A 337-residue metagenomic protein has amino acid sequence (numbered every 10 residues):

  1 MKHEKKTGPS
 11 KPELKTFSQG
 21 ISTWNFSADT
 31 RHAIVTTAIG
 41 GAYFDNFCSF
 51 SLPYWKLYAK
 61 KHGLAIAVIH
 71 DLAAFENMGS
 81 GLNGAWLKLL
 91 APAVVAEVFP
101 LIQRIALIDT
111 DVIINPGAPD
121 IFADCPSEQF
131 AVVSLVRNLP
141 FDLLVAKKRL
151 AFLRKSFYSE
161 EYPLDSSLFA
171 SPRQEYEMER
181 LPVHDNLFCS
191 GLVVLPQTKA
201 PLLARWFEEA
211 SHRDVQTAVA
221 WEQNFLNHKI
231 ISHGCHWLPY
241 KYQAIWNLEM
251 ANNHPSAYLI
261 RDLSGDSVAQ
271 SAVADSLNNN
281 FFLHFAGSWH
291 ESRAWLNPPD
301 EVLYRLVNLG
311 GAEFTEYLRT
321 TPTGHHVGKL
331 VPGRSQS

Functional and structural regions predicted by a protein language model:
K2-I102, R305-Q336: N-terminal anchoring/stem segment of glycosyltransferases
K2-W24, V183, C189, Q197-S337: A glycosyltransferase accessory/donor-loop signature
T30, K88, I108, F188-G191 (+2 more regions): Residues that flank catalytic or metal-binding motifs in active/ligand-binding sites
Y43-F44, F75-M78, I114-G117, F122-A123 (+4 more regions): Short catalytic/ligand-binding loop motif for oxyanion handling, primarily in non-cytosolic enzymes, centered on
I105: Short aromatic/hydrophobic "clamp" motif used to bind/position activated sugar donors
D109-I113: The conserved acidic donor/metal-binding loop of glycosyltransferases
I114-E160: Conserved donor-nucleotide/metal-binding helix-loop-beta segment in metal-dependent transferases, i.e., the alpha-helix
Y158-H184: Short, flexible, basic/aromatic active-site loop/helix in glycosyltransferases
